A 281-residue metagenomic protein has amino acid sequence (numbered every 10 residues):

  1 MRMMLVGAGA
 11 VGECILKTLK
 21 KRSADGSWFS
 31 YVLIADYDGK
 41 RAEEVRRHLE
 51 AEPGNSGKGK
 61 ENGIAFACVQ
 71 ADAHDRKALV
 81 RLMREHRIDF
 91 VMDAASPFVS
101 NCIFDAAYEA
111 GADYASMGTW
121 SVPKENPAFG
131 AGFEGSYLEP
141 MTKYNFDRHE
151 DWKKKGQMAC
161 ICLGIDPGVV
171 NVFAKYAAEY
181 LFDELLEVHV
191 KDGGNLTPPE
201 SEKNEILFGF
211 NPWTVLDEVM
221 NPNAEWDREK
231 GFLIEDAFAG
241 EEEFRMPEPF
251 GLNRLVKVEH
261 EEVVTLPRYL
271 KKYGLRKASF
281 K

Functional and structural regions predicted by a protein language model:
V11: Hydrophobic/small residue at the entry helix of a nucleotide-binding pocket
D36-R41: Helix N-cap at the beta1-alpha1 junction of Rossmann-like dinucleotide-binding domains, i.e., the first residues
P53-D75: Rossmann-fold cofactor-recognition segment
A73-H86, V99: Conserved Rossmann-fold cofactor-binding substructure of NAD(P)-dependent oxidoreductases
M83, D89-D93, Y114-S116: N-terminal Rossmann-like NAD(P) cofactor-binding module of classical short-chain dehydrogenase/reductase
G118-Q157: Rossmann-fold NAD(P)-binding glycine/threonine-rich loop
E179-K281: C-terminal catalytic/substrate-binding lobe primarily of soluble NAD(P)-dependent oxidoreductases
